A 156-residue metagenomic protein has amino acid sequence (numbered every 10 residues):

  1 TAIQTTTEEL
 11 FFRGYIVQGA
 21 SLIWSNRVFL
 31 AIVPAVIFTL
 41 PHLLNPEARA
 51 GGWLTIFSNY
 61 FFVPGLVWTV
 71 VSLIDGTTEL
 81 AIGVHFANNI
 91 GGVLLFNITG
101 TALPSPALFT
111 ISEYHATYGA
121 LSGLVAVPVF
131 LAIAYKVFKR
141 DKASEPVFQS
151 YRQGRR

Functional and structural regions predicted by a protein language model:
T1-G154: Transmembrane helix-loop-helix hairpins at the membrane interface of multi-pass integral membrane proteins
